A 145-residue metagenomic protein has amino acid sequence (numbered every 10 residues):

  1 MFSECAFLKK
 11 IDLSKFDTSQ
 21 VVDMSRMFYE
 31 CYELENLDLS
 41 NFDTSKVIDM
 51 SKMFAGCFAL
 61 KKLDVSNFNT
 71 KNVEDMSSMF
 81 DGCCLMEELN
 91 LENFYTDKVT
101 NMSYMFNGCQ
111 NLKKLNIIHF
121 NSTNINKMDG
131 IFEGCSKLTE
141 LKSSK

Functional and structural regions predicted by a protein language model:
M1-F2, L8: N-terminal segments that cap or nucleate solenoid repeat domains
S3, Y29-C31, A55-C57, G82 (+2 more regions): Predominantly recognizes leucine-rich repeat
F7-V22, E33-I48, A59-E74, C84-T100 (+2 more regions): Structural signature of tandem-repeat unit edges
V22-R26, I48-K52, E74-S78, S103-Y104 (+1 more regions): Register-specific detector for alpha-helical tandem repeat solenoids, activating on a conserved position within each
